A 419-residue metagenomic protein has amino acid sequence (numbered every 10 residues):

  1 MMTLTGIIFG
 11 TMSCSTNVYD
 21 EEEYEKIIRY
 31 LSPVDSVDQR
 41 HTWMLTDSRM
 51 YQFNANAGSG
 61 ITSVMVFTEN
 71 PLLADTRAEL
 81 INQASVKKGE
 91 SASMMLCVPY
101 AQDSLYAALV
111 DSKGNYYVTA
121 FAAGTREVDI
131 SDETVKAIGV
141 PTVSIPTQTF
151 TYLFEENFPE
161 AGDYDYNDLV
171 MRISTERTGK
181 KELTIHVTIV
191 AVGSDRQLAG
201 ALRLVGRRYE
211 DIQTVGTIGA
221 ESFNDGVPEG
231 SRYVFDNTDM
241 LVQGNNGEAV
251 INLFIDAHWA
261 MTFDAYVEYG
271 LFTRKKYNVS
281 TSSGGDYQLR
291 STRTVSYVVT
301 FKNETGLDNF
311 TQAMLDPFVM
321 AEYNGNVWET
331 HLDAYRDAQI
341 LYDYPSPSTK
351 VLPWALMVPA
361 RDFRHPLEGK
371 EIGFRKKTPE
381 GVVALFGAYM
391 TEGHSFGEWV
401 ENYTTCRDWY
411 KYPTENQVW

Functional and structural regions predicted by a protein language model:
G10-S13: C-terminal motif of bacterial Sec signal peptides marking the signal peptidase cleavage site
T16-A161: Acidic/polar, low-complexity intrinsically disordered N-terminal segments immediately downstream of a Sec signal
D47-R49, K181-I185: Structural beta-strand segments of beta-rich domains
A55, I189-G193: Asparagine-centered strand-capping/turn motif at beta-strand->loop junctions
G58-D75, D195-Y233, T238-M240, M314-W328: Extended low-complexity, serine/threonine- and proline-enriched intrinsically disordered segments
K88-D103, L109-D111, A220-Y277, T281: Short, intrinsically disordered low-complexity segments
N157, A161-G179: Low-complexity, acidic Ser/Thr/Pro/Gly-rich terminal tails and inter-domain linkers that flank the onset of structured
N246-W419: A eukaryote-biased signal for long
